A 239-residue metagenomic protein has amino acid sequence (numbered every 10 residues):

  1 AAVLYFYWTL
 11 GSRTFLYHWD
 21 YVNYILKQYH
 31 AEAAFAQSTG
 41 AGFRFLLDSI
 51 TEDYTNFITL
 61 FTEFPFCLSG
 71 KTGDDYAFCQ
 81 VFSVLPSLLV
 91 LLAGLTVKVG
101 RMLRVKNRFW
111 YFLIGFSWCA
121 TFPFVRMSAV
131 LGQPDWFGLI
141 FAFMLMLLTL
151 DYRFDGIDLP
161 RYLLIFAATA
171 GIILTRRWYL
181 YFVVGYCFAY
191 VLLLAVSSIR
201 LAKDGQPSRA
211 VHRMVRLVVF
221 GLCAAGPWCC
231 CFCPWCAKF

Functional and structural regions predicted by a protein language model:
V3-N23, V130, C231-F239: Helix-to-loop transition at the C-terminal end of transmembrane segments
L10-V22, F35-L60, C79-F82: Membrane-proximal lumenal/periplasmic loop motifs of glycosylation machinery
E52, N56-L91, S128: Loop-to-helix entry region of an early transmembrane alpha helix in multi-pass inner-membrane enzymes
F78-K106, M144: Transmembrane-helix motifs of polytopic, lipid-linked glycan transferases
M102-K106, A142-L163, I172, V196-L201: Membrane-interface transmembrane helices that cradle and orient dolichyl/undecaprenyl
M127-F137, W178: Short acidic/glycine- and proline-prone juxtamembrane loop motifs at membrane-interface regions of multi-pass membrane
R161-R177, V183-F188, G226: Membrane-interface alpha helices of multi-pass inner-membrane proteins
V196, R213-F239: Membrane-lumen/periplasm interface segments of specific transmembrane helices in polyprenyl phosphate-linked
